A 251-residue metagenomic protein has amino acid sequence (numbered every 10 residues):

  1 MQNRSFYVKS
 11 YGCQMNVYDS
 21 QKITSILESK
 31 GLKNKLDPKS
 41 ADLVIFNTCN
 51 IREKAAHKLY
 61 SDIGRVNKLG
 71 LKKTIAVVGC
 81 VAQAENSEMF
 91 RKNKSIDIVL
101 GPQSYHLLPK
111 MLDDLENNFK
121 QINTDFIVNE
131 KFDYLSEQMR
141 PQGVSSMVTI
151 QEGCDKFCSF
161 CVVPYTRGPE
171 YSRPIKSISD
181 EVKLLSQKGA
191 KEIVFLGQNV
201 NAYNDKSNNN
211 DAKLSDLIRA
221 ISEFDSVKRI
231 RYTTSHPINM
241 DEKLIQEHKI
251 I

Functional and structural regions predicted by a protein language model:
M1-Y203, K213, K243: Proteins enriched for Cys/Gly/acidic motifs involved in redox and nucleic-acid/cofactor modification
K54-D62, D205-I251: Conserved AdoMet/S-adenosylmethionine-binding subsite of the radical SAM
